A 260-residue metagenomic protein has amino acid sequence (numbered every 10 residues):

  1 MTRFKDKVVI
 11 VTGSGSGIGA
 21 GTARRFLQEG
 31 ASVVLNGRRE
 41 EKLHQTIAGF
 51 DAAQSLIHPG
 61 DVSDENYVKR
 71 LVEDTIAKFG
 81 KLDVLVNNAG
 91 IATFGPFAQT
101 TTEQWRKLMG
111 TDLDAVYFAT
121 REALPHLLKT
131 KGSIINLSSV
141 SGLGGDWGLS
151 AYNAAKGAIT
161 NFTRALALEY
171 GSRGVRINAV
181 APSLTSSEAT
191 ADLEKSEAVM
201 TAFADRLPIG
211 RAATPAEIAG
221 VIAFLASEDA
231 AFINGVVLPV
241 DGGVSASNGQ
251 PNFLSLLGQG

Functional and structural regions predicted by a protein language model:
V8, G15-G17: Conserved glycine-rich cofactor-binding loop
V86, G171, R176, I233-G235: Short, small/polar-rich loop/turn modules that mediate ligand/substrate recognition or access, typified
P96-F97, Q104-R106, F203: Substrate-binding pocket helix/loop in short-chain dehydrogenase/reductase
A98, K131, G144-S150, S172-R173 (+2 more regions): Active-site loop immediately N-terminal to the catalytic Tyr-X3-Lys motif of short-chain dehydrogenase/reductase
T120, A155, T163: Active-site helix of classical SDR
P125, L168-S172, A231: Alpha-helical segment proximal to the catalytic Tyr-Lys
S139: Residue(s) in the substrate-gating loop at a strand-loop-helix junction that position the organic substrate next
